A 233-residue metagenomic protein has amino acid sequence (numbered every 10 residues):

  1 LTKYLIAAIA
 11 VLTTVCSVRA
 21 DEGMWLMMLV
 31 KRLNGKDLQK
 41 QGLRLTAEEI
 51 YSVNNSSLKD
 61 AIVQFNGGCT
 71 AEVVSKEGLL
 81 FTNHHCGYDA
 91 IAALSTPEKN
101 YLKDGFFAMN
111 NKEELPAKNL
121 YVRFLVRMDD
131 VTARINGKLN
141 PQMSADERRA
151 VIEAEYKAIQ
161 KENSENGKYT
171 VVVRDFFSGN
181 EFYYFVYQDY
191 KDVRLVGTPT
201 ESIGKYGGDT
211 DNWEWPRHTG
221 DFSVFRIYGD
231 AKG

Functional and structural regions predicted by a protein language model:
L1-E22: Bacterial Sec-dependent N-terminal signal peptides
C16-G233: Terminal presequence/propeptide segments associated with secretion/organelle targeting and zymogen/polyprotein
